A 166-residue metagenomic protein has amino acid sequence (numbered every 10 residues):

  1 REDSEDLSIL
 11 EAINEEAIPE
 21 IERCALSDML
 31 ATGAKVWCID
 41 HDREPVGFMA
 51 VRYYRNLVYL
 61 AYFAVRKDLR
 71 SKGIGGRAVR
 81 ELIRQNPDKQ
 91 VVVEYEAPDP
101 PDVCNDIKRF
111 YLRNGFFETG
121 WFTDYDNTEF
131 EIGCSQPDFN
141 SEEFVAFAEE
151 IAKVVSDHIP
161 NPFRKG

Functional and structural regions predicted by a protein language model:
R1-C24, E143-P162: Short amphipathic alpha-helix that is part of the acyltransferase structural core
E15-P45: Active-site rim helix/loop that mediates acceptor-substrate recognition in acyltransferases
M29-A31, D99, T123-N127: A short beta-turn/loop motif at secondary-structure boundaries
C38, R43-R52, L57-A64: Conserved beta-strand in the GNAT
N56, Y125-F130: Short acidic/glycine-enriched loop/turn segments that link adjacent beta-strands
V65, S71-Q85: Conserved acetyl-CoA-binding loop-helix of GNAT-fold acetyltransferases
N86-D102: Conserved GNAT acetyl-CoA-binding A-motif
A97-W121: Conserved active-site alpha-helix within GNAT-family acetyltransferase domains
